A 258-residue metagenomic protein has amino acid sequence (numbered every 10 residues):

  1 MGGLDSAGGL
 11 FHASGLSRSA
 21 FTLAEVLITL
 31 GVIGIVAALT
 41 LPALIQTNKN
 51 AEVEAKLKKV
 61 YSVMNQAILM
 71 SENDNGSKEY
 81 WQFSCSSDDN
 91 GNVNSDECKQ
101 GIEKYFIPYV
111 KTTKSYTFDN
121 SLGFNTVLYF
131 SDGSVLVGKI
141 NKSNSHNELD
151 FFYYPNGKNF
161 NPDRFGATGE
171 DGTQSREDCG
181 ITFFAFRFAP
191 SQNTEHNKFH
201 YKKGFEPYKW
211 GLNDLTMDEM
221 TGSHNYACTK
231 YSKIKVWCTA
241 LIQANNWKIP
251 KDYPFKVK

Functional and structural regions predicted by a protein language model:
M1-F21: N-terminal leader/signal peptides at the extreme start of proteins
G2-G3, A24, E52, K56: Conserved aromatic-histidine-acidic binding/catalytic patches
S17-K49: N-terminal single-pass transmembrane signal-anchor helix
T22, E52, E72-G76: Short, Lys/Arg-rich amphipathic alpha-helical interaction segments that bind nucleic acids or acidic protein surfaces
A43-M64, I68: Aliphatic-rich helix starts adjacent to a transmembrane/signal segment
N65-S84: Alpha-helix exit/C-cap motif
S87: Extracytoplasmic catalytic-loop and juxtamembrane helix elements of membrane-embedded, polyprenol/dolichol-linked
N92-K258: Intrinsically disordered, low-complexity regions enriched in Pro/Ser/Thr/Gly and acidic residues
